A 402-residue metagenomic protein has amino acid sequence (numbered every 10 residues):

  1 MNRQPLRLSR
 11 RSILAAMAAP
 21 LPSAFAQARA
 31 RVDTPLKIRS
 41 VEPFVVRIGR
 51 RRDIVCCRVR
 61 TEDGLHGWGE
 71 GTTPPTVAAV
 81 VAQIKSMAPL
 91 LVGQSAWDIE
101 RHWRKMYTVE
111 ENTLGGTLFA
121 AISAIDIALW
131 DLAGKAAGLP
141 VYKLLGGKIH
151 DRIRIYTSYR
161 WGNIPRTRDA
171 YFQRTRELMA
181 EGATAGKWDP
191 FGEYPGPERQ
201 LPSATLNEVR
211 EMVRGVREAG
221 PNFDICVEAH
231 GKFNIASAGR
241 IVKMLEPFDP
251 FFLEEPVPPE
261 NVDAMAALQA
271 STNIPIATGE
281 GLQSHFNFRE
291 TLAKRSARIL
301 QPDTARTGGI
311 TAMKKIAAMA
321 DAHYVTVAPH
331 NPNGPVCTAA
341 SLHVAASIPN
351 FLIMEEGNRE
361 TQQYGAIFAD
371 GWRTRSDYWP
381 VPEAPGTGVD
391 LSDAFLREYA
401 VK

Functional and structural regions predicted by a protein language model:
M1-P20: N-terminal secretory signal peptides and thylakoid transit peptides that target proteins across membranes
A24-R51, H66: C-terminal segment of N-terminal export signals and the immediately downstream linker at the start of the mature
V55-T61, G371-W372: Short beta-strand elements
E62-A137: Metal- or metallocofactor-binding catalytic centers and their adjacent structured scaffolds across diverse enzyme
G64, I125, G138, G186 (+6 more regions): Conserved, mostly hydrophobic/aromatic
K85-M87, Q94, R101, K243 (+3 more regions): Shared catalytic-loop signature of beta/alpha-barrel
D126-N163: Glycine-rich, aromatic-flanked loop segments that form ligand/cofactor-binding clefts across common enzyme folds
R152, Y156, R160-S271: Metal-dependent enolase-superfamily TIM-barrel catalytic cores that perform enediolate-based chemistry
